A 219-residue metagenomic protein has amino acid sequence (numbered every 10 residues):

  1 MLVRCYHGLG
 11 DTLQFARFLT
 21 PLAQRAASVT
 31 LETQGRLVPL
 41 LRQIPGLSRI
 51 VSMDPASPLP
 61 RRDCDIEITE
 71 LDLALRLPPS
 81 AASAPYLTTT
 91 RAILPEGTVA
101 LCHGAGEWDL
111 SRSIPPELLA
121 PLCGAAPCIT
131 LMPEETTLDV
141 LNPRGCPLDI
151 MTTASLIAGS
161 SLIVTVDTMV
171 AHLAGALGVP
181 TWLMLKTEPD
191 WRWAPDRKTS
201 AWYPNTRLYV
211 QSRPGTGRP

Functional and structural regions predicted by a protein language model:
M1-P219: Catalytic machinery of carbohydrate-active enzymes, primarily nucleotide-sugar-dependent glycosyltransferases
